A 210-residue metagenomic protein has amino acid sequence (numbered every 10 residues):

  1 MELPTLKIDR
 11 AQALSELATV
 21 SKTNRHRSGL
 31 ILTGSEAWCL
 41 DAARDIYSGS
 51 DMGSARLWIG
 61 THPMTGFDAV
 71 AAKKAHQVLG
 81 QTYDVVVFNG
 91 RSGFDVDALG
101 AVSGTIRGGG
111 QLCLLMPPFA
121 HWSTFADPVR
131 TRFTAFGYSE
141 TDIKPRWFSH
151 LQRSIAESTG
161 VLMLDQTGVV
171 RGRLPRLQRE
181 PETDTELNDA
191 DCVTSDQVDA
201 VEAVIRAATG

Functional and structural regions predicted by a protein language model:
T5-L17, D189-G210: N-terminal pre-P-loop "Q-motif" helix
A11-A18, D41, I59-L79: A short, well-structured beta->alpha microelement
S28-T33, G210: Short hydrophobic/aromatic beta-strand immediately N-terminal to the Walker A/P-loop
L32-A37, W58-P63, F88-S92, L115-P118: Structural motif
A42-I46, A98-A101: A short acidic, amphipathic alpha-helical/loop segment
S50-D51, I106: A generic alpha-to-beta junction signature in SAM-dependent methyltransferases
M52-T61, A69-V70, L114, M163: Short, hydrophobic beta-strand segments that form beta-sheet elements in well-ordered domains
L79-E182: N-terminal accessory nucleic-acid engagement/regulatory domains that precede and modulate ATP-driven motor cores
